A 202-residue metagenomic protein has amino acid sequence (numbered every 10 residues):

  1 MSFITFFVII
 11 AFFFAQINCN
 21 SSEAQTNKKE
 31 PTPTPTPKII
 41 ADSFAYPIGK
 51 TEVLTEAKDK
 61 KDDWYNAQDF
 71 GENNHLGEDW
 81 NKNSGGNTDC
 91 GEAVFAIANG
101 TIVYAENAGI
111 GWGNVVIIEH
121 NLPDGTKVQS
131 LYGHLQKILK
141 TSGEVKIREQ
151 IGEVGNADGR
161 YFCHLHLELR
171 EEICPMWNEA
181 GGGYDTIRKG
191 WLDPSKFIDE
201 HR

Functional and structural regions predicted by a protein language model:
M1-F3: N-terminal Sec-pathway targeting helices
F6-Q16: Bacterial N-terminal signal peptides
N20-S22: Bacterial signal peptide processing site
A24-N114, K146-I147, L192-R202: Surface-exposed, glycine-biased beta-strand/turn segments
S84, D124, I138-L139, L169-P175: Feature marks short, surface-exposed loop/turn motifs that line or immediately flank catalytic pockets and channel
D89-G91, A96-K137, C163-H164, E168: Zn2+-dependent peptidoglycan hydrolase active-site motif and core
V116, E144-R202: Conserved, short, structured surface segments that act as functional micro-motifs
